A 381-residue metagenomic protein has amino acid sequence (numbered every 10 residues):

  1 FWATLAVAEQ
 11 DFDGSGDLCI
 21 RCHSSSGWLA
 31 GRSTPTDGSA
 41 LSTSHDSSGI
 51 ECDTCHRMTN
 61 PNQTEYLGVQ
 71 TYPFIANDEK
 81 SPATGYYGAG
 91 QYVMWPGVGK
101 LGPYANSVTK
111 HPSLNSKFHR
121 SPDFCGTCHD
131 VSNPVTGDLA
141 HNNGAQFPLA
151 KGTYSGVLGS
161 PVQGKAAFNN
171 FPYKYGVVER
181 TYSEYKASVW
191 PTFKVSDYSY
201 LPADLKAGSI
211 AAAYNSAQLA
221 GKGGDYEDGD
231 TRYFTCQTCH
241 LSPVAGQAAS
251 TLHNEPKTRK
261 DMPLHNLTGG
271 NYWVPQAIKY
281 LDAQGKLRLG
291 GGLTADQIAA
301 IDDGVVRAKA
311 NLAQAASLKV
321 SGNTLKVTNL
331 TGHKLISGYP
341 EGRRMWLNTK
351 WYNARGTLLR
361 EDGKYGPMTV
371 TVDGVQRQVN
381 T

Functional and structural regions predicted by a protein language model:
F1-A6, T34-T381: Primarily the internal scaffold of c-type cytochrome electron-transfer domains, especially repeated/multiheme c-type
F1-T36: Long, well-ordered hydrophobic secondary-structure segments characteristic of membrane-embedded and membrane-proximal
